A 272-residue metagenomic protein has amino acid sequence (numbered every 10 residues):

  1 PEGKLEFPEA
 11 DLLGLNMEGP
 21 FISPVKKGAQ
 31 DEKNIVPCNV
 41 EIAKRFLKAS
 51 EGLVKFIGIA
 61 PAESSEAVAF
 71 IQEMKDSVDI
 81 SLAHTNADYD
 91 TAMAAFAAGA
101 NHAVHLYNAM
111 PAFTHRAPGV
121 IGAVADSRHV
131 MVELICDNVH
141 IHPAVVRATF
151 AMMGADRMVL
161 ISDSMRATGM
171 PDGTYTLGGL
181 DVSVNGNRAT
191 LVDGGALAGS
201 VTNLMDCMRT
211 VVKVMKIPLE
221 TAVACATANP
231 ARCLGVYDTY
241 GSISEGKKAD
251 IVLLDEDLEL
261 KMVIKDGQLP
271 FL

Functional and structural regions predicted by a protein language model:
P1-E6, A69-D79, P218-L219, V223: Short, electropositive alpha-helical surface patch
P1-L53: Divalent-metal coordination cores built from histidine and acidic residues
V36-V40, S64, V68, Y89 (+6 more regions): Electropositive phosphate-/nucleotide-binding environments in soluble metabolic enzymes
K48-D172: Active-site core of metal-dependent hydrolases
G122-L134, N138, F150-S162, A167-L254: His/Asp/Glu-enriched, well-ordered alpha-helical/loop segment that forms or immediately abuts the divalent-metal
L258-I264: Short, Lys/Arg- and Gly-enriched loop/turn segments at beta-strand edges
